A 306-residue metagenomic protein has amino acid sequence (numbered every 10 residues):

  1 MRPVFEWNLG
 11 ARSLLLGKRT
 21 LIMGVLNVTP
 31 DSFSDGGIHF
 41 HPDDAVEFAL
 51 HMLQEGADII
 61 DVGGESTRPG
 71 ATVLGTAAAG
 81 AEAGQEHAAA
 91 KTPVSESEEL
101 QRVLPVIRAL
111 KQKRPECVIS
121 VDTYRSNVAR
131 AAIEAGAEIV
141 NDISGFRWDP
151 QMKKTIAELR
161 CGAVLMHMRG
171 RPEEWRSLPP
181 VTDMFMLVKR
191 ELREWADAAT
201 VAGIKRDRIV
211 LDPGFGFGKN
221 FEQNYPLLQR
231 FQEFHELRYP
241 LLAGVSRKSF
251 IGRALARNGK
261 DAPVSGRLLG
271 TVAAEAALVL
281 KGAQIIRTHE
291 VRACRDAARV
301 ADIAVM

Functional and structural regions predicted by a protein language model:
M1-R19: SAM-dependent methyltransferases
R2, L9-G10, S34-H51, T67-G80 (+6 more regions): Active-site-adjacent loop and "lid" segments of alpha/beta metabolic enzymes
L15-D43: N-terminal binding-site loop/beta-alpha segment at the start of enzyme catalytic domains that lines or forms
L16-V25, H51-G64: N-terminal glycine-rich anion-binding loops that anchor highly charged ligand groups
I22, N27, S32, D61 (+2 more regions): Conserved, well-structured ligand/cofactor-binding cores
M23, A57, V118, E138 (+1 more regions): Hydrophobic "anchor" residues on beta-strands that sit immediately upstream of conserved functional sites
Q54, D58, W195-R208: Phosphate/pyrophosphate-binding loops at sites that engage ATP/ADP/AMP, CoA/4′-phosphopantetheine, polyphosphate
